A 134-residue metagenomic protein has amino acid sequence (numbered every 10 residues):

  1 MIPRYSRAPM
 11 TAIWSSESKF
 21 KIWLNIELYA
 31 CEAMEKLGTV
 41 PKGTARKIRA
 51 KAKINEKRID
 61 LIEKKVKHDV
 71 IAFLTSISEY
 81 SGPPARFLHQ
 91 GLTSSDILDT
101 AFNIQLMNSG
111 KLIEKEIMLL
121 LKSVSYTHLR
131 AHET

Functional and structural regions predicted by a protein language model:
M1-R130: A helix-coil-helix interface module used to build multimeric assemblies and to scaffold catalytic/cofactor sites
